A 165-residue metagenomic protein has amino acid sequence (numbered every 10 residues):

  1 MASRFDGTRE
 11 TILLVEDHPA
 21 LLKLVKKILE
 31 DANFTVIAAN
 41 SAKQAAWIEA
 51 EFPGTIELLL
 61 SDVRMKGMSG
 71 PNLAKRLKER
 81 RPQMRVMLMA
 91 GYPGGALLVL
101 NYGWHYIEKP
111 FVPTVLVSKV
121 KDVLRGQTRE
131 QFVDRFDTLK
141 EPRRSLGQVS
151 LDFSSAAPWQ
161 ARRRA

Functional and structural regions predicted by a protein language model:
L22, K66: The feature encodes the CheY-like receiver
K23-D31: Charged docking surfaces used in two-component/phosphorelay signaling
A38-L58, L97: Acidic, metal-coordinating helix/loop segments flanking the phosphotransfer/catalytic sites of two-component signaling
S41, M68-L73: Acidic catalytic/metal-coordinating carboxylates
A46-W47, P71-Q83: Short amphipathic alpha-helix used as the core "switch/output" element in two-component signaling
D62-R64: The short loop immediately C-terminal to the conserved phospho-acceptor aspartate in CheY-like receiver
M89-A90: Hydrophobic/aromatic residues positioned on beta-strands within the core alpha/beta folds
Q127-A165: CheY-like receiver
